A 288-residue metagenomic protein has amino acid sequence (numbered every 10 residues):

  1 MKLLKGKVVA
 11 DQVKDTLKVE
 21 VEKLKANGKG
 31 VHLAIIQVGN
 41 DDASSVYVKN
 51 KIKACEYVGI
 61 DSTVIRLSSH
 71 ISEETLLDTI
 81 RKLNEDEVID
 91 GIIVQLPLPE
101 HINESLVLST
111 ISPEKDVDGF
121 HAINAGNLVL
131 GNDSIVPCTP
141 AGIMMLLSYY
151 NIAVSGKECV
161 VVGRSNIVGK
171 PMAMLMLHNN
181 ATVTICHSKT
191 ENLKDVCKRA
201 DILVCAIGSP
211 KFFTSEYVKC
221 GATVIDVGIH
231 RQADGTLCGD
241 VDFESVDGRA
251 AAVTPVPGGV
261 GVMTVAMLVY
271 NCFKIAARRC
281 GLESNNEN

Functional and structural regions predicted by a protein language model:
M1-K29: Positively charged, low-complexity intrinsically disordered leader regions
V31-G39: Short beta-strand segments enriched in small/hydrophobic residues
N40-I52, S134-T223, Q232, T236-E244: Glycine-rich phosphate/diphosphate-binding loop of Rossmann-like nucleotide-binding domains
C55-S69, V183-I185: Short beta-strand elements in bilobed, periplasmic/extracellular small-molecule ligand-binding domains
T75-E87: Short, well-structured alpha-helical segments in soluble
I93-V154: Anion-binding alpha/beta catalytic cores of soluble intermediary-metabolism enzymes, centered on
Q95, A206-I207, V227: Short, well-ordered coil/turn residues at beta-beta hairpins and beta-strand->alpha-helix junctions within
E104-H121, A125, I225-C280: Rossmann-fold NAD(P)-binding glycine/threonine-rich loop
